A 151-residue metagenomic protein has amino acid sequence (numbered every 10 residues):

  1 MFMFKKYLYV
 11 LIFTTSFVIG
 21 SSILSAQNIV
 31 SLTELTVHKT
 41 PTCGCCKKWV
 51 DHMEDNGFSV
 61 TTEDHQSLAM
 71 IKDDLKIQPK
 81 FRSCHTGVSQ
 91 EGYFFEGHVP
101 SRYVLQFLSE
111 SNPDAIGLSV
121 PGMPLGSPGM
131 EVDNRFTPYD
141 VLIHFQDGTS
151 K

Functional and structural regions predicted by a protein language model:
M1-K5: N-terminal secretory signal peptides that target proteins for export/translocation
Y9-G20: Bacterial N-terminal signal peptides
L24-A26: Boundary at the C-terminal end of the N-terminal hydrophobic targeting segment
N28-N56: Local sequence-structure signature of Cys/Sec-based thiol-disulfide redox active-site neighborhoods
E34-L35, F58-V60, E91-F94: Short active-site oxyanion
T42, W49, D64-S67, P100-V104: Stable alpha-helical elements in mature extracytoplasmic
K47-S89: N-terminal, post-signal-peptide region of Sec/Tat-exported proteins
D74, K80-K151: Thiol/selenol-based redox catalytic cores and closely related redox-interacting motifs
